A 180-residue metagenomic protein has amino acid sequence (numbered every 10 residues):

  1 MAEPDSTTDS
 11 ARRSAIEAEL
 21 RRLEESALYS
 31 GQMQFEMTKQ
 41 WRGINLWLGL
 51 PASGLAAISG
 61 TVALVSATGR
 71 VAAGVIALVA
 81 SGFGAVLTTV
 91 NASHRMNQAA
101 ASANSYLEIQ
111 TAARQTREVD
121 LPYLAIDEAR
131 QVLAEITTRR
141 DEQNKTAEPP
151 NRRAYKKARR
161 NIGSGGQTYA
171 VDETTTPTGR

Functional and structural regions predicted by a protein language model:
A2-P51, V65, V86-R180: Conserved non-transmembrane functional hotspots
W47-N91: Short hydrophobic alpha-helical transmembrane segments
